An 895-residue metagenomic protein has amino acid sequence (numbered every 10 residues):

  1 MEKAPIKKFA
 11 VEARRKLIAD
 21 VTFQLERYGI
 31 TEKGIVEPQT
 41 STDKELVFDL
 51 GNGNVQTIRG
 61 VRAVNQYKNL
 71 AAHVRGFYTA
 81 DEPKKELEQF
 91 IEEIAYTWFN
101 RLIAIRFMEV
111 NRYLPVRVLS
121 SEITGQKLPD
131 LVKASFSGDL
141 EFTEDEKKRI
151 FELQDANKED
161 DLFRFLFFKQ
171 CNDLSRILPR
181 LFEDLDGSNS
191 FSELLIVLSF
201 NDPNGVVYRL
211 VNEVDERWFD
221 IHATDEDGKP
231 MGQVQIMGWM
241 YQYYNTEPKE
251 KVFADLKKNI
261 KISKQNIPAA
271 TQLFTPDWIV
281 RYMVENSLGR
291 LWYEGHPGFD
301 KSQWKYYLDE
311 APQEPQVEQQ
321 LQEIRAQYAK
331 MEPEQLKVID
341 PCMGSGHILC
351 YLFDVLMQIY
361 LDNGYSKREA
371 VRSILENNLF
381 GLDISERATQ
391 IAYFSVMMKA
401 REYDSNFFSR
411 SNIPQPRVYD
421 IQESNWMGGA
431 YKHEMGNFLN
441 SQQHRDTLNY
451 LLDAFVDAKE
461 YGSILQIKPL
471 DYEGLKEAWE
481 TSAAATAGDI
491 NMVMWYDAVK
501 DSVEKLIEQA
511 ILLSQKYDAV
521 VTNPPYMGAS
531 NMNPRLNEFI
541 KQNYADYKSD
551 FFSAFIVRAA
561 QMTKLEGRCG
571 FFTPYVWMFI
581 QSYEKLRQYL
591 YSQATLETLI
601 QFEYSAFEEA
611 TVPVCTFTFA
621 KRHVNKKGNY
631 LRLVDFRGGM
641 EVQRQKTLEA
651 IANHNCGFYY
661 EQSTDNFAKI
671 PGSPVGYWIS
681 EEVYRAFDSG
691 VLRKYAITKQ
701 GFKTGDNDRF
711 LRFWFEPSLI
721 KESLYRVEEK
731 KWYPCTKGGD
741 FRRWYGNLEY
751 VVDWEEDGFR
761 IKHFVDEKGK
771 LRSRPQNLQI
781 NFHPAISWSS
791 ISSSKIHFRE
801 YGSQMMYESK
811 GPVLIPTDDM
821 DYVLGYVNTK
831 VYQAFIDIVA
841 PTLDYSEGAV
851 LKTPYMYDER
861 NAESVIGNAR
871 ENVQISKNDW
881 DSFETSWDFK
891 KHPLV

Functional and structural regions predicted by a protein language model:
M1-E146, G298: Nucleic acid-processing catalytic cores of prokaryotic defense/repair systems
E2-K3, D81-F90, E213-D227, I260-P276 (+12 more regions): Glycine- and acidic
T31-V64, N69, P179-H222, L452-Q509 (+4 more regions): Long, low-complexity, polar/charged, intrinsically disordered or flexibly structured peripheral segments
Y67, H73-T79, P83, E92 (+9 more regions): Class I S-adenosyl-L-methionine
D81, Q316-K337, G488-V521, N537-K541 (+6 more regions): Flexible, glycine/threonine-enriched loop-and-boundary segments that flank and lead into catalytic domains of large
N245, T736, Q779-H797, D818-D819 (+1 more regions): Short Ser/Thr-interspersed hydrophobic loop/turn segments at strand-loop and sheet-helix junctions that line or gate
K258-Q265, A269-T598, R622-N629, V634-G639 (+1 more regions): SAM-dependent methyltransferase catalytic region
C350, M357, L361, I384 (+13 more regions): Signature of N6-adenine DNA methyltransferases within the class I
